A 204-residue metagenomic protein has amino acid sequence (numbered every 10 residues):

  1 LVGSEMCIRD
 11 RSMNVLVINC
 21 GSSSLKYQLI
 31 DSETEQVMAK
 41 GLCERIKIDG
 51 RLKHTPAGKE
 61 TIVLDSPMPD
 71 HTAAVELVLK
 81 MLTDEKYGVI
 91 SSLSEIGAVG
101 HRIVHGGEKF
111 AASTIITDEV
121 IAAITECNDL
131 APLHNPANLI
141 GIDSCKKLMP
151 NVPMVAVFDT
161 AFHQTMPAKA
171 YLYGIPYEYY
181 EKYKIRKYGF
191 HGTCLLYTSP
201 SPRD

Functional and structural regions predicted by a protein language model:
L1-D10, Y197-D204: Conserved small/polar residues in nucleotide/adenosyl-binding loops
S12-V15: Extreme N-terminal starter segment of soluble prokaryotic enzymes
N19, C43, V99, D159: Residue-level signal for inorganic ion chemistry
S24-P67: Short glycine-rich, Thr/Ser-proximal phosphate-binding strand/loop in the N-terminal lobe of ATP-dependent enzymes
D49-G97, G141: Conserved active-site "lid/cap" helical segment
P69-A73, V99, I115, E119 (+3 more regions): Conserved active-site and cofactor/substrate-binding residues in soluble primary-metabolism enzymes
L82, G88-H134, F162-A170: Short beta-strand-loop/turn "lid" adjacent to the catalytic site in phosphate-handling enzymes
L139-S199: ATP-dependent carbohydrate kinase catalytic cores
